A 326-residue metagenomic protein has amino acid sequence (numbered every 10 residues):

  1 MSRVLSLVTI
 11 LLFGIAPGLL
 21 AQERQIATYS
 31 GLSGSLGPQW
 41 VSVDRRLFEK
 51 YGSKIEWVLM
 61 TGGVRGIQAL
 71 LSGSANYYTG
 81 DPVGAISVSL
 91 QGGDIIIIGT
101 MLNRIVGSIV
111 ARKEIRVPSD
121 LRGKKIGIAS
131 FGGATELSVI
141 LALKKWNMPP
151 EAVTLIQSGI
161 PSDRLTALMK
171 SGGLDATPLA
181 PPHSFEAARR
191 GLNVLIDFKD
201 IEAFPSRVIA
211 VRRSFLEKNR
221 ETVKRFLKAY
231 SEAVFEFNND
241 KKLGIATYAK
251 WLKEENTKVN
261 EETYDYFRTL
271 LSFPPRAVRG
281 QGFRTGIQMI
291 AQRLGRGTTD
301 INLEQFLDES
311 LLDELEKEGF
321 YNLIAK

Functional and structural regions predicted by a protein language model:
V4-I15: Sec-dependent N-terminal signal peptides
A16-A21: Sec/Tat signal peptide C-region and signal peptidase I cleavage site
Q22-A167, S171-P181, V194-F198, A203: Short, glycine-/small- and polar/acidic-enriched structural segments that line small-molecule recognition paths
A75, K170, F267-G282, D313-F320: Short amphipathic alpha-helical segments at helix boundaries and their inter-helical linkers
V83-G84, P161-E254: Pocket-lining segment of extracytoplasmic ligand-binding domains
G133-P149, V153, A229-E262, E304 (+2 more regions): Ligand-binding clefts/hinges and TM-proximal coupling segments of bilobed small-molecule sensing domains
E217-T299: Secondary-structure end/capping motifs
Q288-K326: Conserved C-terminal helix/tail region of periplasmic/extracytoplasmic solute-binding proteins
